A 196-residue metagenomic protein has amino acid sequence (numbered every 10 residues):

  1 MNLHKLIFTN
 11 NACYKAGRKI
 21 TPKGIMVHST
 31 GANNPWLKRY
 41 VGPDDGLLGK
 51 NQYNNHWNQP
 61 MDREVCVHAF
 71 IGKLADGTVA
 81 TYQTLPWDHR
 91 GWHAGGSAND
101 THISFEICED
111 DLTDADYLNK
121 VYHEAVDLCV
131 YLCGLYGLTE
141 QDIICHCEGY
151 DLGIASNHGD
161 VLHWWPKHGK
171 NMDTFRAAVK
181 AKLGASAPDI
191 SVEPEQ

Functional and structural regions predicted by a protein language model:
M1-A98, L162, H168: N-terminal catalytic cores of peptidoglycan-degrading enzymes
N2-I7, K15-K19, T101-I103, D110-Q196: Basic/polar, cationic surfaces and motifs that engage anionic cell-wall and phosphate/carboxylate ligands
S29, I71, I107, C145-C147: A cross-domain feature marking catalytic cores of carbohydrate-active enzymes and several ubiquitous metabolic/repair
C66-K73, H102-I107, C133: Catalytic nucleophile-His microenvironment captured as a short glycine-rich beta-strand/loop that brackets
